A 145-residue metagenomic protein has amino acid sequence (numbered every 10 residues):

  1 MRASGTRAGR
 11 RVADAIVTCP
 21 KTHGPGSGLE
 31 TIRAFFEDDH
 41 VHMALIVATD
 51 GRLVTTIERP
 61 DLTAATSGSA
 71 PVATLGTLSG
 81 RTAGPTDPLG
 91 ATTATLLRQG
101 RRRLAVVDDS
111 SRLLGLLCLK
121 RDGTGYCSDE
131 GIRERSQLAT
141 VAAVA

Functional and structural regions predicted by a protein language model:
M1-A145: Tandem CBS (Cystathionine beta-synthase) repeat/Bateman regulatory domains
